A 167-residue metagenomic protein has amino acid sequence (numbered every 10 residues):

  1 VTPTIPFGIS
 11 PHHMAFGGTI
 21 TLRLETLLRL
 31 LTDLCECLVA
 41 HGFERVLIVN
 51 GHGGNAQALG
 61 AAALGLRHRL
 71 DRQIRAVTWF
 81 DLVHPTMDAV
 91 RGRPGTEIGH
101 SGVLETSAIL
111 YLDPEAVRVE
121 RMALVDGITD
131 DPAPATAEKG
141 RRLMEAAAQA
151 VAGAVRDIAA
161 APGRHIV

Functional and structural regions predicted by a protein language model:
T2-L47, G51-V167: Extended, histidine- and acidic-residue-enriched regions that form the cofactor-binding/catalytic faces
